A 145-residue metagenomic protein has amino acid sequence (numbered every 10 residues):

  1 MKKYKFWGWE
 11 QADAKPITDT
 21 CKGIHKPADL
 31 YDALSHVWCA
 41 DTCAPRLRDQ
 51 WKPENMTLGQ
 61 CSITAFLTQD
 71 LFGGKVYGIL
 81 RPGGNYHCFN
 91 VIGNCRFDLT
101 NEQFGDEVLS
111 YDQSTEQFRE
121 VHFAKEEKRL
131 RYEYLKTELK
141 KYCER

Functional and structural regions predicted by a protein language model:
M1-R145: A structural boundary/capping signal
